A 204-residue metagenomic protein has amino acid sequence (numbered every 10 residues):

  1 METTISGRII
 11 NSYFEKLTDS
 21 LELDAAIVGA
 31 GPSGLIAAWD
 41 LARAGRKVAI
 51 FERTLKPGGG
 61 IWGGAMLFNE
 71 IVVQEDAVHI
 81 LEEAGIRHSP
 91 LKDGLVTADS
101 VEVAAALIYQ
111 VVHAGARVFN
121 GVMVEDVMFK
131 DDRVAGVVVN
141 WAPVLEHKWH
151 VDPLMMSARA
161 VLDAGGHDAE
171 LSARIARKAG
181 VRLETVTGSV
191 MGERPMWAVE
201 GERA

Functional and structural regions predicted by a protein language model:
M1-A25, W141: Extreme N-terminal leader/targeting segments of oxidoreductases
E2-I5, D19, R53-A77: Conserved N-terminal glycine-rich FAD pyrophosphate-binding loop of Rossmann-like flavoproteins
A26, A42-W62: Glycine-rich FAD pyrophosphate-binding loop
G29-S33: Glycine-rich Rossmann-fold phosphate-binding loop(s) that bind the pyrophosphate of adenine dinucleotide cofactors
D40, K56, N69-L91: Conserved FAD-binding subdomain of flavin-dependent enzymes
I80, G85-A164, E170: Feature captures the FAD/FMN-dependent oxidoreductase FAD-binding
V151, H167-G192: Glycine-rich beta-alpha-beta "Rossmann" dinucleotide-binding loop(s) and their flanking helix/strand
V190-A204: FAD-binding beta-loop-beta segment adjacent to the flavin cofactor pocket
